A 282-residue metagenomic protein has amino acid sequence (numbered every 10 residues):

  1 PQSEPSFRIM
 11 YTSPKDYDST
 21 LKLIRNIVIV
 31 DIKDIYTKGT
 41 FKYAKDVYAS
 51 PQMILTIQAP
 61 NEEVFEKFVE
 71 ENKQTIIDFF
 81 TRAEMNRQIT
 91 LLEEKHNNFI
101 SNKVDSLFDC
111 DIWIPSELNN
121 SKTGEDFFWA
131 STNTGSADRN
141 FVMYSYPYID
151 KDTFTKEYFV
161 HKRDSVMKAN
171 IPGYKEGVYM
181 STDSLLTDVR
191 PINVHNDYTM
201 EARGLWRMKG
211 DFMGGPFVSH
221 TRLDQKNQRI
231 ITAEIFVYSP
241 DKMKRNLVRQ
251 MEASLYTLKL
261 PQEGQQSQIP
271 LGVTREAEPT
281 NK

Functional and structural regions predicted by a protein language model:
P1, P115-V178: Secretory pathway targeting signatures of secreted, lumenal, and periplasmic proteins
P1-P5, R82-F99, A169-V189, Q265-V273: Short glycine-rich, low-complexity/disordered patches
P1-Q2, S6, L92-K122: N-terminal "mature-domain start" segment
S3-E63, K67, K168-N227, K242 (+2 more regions): Signature of long, low-cysteine stretches enriched in small and polar/charged residues
T40-L107: Long, acidic/polar, low-complexity amphipathic helices and coiled-coil-like
M53-N61, N140-S145, Q228-S239: Short, well-ordered beta-strand elements
K67-R87, L118, I230-K282: Surface-exposed amphipathic alpha-helical segments
